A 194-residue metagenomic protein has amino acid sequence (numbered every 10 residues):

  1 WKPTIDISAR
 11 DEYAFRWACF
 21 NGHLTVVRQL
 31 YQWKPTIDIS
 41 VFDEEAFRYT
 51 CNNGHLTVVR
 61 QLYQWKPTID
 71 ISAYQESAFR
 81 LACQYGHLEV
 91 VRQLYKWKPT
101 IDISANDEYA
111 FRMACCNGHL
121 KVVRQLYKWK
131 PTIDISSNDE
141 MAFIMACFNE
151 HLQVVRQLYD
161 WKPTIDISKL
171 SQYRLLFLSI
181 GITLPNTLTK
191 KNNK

Functional and structural regions predicted by a protein language model:
W1-D6, R28-I37, R60-I69, R92-I101 (+2 more regions): Ankyrin repeat domain, specifically the short helix-to-loop turn at the C-terminus of the second helix of each repeat
W1-Q29: Low-complexity/repetitive intrinsically disordered segments
S8-F15, S40-Y49, I71-R80, S104-R112 (+2 more regions): Ankyrin-repeat boundary/"N-cap" motif
L170-K194: Cullin-RING E3 adaptor/co-adaptor recruitment helices
